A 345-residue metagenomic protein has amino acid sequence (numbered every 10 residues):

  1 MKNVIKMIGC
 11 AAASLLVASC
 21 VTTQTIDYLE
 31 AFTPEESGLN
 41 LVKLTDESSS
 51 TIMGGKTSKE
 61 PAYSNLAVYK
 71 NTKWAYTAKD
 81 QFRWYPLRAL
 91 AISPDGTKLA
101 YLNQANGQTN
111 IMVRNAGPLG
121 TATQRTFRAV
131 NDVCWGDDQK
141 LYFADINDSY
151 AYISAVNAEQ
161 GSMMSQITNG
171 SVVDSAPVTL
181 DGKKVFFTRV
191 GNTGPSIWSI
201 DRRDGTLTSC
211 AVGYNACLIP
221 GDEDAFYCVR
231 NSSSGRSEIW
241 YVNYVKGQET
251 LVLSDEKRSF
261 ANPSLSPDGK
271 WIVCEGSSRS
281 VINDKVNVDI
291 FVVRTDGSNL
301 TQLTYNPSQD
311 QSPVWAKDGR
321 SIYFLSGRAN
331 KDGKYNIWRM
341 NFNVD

Functional and structural regions predicted by a protein language model:
M1-G9: Bacterial N-terminal signal peptides that target proteins for export
G9-A18: Bacterial N-terminal signal peptides
C20-D345: Sequence signature of WD/YWTD-type beta-propeller architectures
